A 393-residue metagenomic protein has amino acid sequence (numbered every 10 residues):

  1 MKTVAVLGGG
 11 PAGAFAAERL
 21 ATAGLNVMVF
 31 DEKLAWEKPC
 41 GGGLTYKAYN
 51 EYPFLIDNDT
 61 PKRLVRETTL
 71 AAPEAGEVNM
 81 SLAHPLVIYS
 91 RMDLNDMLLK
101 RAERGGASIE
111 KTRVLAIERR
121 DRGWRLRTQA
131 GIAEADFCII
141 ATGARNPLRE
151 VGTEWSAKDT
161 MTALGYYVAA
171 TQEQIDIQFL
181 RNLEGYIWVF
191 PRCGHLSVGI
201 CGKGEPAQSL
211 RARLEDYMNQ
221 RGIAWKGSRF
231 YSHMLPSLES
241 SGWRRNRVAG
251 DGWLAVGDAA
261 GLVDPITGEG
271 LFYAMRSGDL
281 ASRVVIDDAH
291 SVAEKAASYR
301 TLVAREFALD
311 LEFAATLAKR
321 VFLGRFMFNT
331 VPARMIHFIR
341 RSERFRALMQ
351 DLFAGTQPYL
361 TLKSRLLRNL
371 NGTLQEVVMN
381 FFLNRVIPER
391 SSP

Functional and structural regions predicted by a protein language model:
M1-G10: Beta1/beta-strand and adjacent pyrophosphate-binding region of the FAD-binding site in flavoprotein oxidoreductases
V4, L25-V27, C138, I175: Hydrophobic anchor at the start of a short beta-strand that flanks the dinucleotide cofactor-binding loop
G9, R101-S228, R244: Predominantly flavin-linked oxidoreductase catalytic cores and closely associated redox partners
G13-A14: N-terminal Rossmann-fold NAD(P) dinucleotide-binding loop
A21-C40: Glycine-rich FAD pyrophosphate-binding loop
L44-M97: A conserved beta-strand/loop capping segment in the N-terminal third of enzymes that catalyze redox or closely related
A116, I132, P206-V285, A289-A293 (+1 more regions): FAD/FMN-dependent oxidoreductases across multiple families
I286-P393: C-terminal helical "tail/cap" subdomain of flavin- and related membrane-associated enzymes
